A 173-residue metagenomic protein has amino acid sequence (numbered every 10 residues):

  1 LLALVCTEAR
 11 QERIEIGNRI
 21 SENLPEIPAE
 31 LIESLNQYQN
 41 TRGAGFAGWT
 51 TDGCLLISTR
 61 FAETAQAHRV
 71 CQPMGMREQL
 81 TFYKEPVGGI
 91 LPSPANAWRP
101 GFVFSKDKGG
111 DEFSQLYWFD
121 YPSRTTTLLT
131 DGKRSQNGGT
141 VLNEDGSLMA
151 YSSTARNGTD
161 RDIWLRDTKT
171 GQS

Functional and structural regions predicted by a protein language model:
L2-E12: Bacterial Sec-dependent signal peptides at the C-terminal "C-region" and cleavage site
Q11-G43, V70-G88, G109, F119-Q136 (+2 more regions): Multi-bladed beta-propeller domains
Q39-S58, K84-K106, L116, K133-S152 (+1 more regions): Conserved beta-propeller blade repeats
W49-T50, F61, C71, N96 (+4 more regions): Residue-level signal for WD-repeat beta-propeller blades
R60-A65, K108-S114, A155-R161: Short, solvent-exposed loop/turn segments at conserved positions within beta-propeller repeat blades
A67, L148-A150, L165-D167: Generic alpha-helical hydrophobic packing signal
